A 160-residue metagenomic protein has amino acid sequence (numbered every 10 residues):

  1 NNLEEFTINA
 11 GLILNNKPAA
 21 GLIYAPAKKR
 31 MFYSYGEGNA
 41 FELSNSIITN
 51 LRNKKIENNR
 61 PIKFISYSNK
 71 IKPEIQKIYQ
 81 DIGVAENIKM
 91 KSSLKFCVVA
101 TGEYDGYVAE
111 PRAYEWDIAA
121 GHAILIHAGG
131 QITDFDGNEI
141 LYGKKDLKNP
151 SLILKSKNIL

Functional and structural regions predicted by a protein language model:
N1-F41: DPxDG-like acidic metal-binding loop motif
A25, S34, F64, V99 (+1 more regions): Residue-level signal for inorganic ion chemistry
P26, K70, K91-L94, A113 (+1 more regions): Short beta->alpha linker loops
G38-T49, N158-L160: Short helix-loop capping/hinge motifs at secondary-structure junctions, enriched in acidic/polar residues
A40-F41, I82-I88, Q131-I132: Short secondary-structure junctions
N53-I75, I82-M90: Short loop->beta-strand "edge-of-pocket" segments that line small-molecule binding or catalytic clefts across diverse
Q76-I82, F96-L160: Oxyanion/phosphate-interacting regions
